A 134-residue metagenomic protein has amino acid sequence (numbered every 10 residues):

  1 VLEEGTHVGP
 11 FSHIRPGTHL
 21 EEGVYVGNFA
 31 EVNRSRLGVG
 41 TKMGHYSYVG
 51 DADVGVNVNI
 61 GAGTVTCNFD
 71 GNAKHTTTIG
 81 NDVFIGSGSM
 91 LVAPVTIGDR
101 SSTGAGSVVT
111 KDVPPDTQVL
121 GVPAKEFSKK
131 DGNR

Functional and structural regions predicted by a protein language model:
E3-G5, G9: Terminal amphipathic helices with adjacent charged low-complexity linkers/tails
G9-H19, G23-R134: Glycine-rich hexapeptide-repeat left-handed beta-helix
